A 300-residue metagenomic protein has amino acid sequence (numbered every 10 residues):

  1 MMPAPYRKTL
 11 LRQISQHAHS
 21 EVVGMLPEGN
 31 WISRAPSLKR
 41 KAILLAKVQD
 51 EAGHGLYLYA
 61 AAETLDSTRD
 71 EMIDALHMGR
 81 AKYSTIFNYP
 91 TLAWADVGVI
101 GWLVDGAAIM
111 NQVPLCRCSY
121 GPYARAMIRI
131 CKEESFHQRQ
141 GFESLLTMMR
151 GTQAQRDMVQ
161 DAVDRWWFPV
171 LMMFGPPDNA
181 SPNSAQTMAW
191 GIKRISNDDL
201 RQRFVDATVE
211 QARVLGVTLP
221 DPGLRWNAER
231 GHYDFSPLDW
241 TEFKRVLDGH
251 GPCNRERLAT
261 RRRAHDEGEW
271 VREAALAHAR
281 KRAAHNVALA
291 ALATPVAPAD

Functional and structural regions predicted by a protein language model:
M1-S15, A75-G101, G151-Q155, W166-R194: Acidic/His metal-coordination segments adjacent to aromatic residues that form catalytic metal sites in metalloenzymes
P3, G24-A46, A108-Y123: Helix-loop segments that flank and shape redox-cofactor active sites
Y6-H17, A35-H54, V97, P122-E134 (+1 more regions): Alpha-helical scaffold segments that form or flank carboxylate-/histidine-based iron centers
M25, G55, Y59, Q138 (+4 more regions): A structural signal for well-ordered alpha-helices, especially hydrophobic packing surfaces of coiled-coils
K47-A75, F142-L145: Conserved alpha-helical segments that form or flank metal/cofactor-binding pockets of metalloenzymes
Y89-Q140: Internal, conserved structured core segments that host functional sites
C118-P169: Glycine- and acidic-residue-rich phosphate-binding/metal-coordinating active-site segment common to enzymes that handle
D157-D300: Extended, helix-rich structural scaffolds rather than catalytic motifs
